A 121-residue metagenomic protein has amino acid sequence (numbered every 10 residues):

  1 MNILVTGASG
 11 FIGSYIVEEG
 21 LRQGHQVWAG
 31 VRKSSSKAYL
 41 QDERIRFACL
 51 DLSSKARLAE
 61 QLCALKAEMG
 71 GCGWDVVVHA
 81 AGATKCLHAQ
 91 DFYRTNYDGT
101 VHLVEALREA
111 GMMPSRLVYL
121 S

Functional and structural regions predicted by a protein language model:
N2, D75-V76, R116: Structural motif
I3-Q23: N-terminal Rossmann NAD(P)H-binding glycine-rich loop of SDR-like oxidoreductase domains
Q26-W28: Short beta-strand element of Class I
G30-S35, L52: N-terminal Rossmann-fold cofactor-binding loop
A38-L40: Glycine-rich phosphate-binding loop and adjoining beta1-alpha1-beta2 segment of Rossmann-like nucleotide-binding folds
R44-I45: Short, conserved active-site loop motifs that form the nucleotide-linked donor/cofactor pocket
L50-D98, H102: NAD(P)H-binding glycine-rich loop region in Rossmannoid oxidoreductase-like domains and their noncatalytic homologs
H79, V101-S121: Conserved Rossmann-fold NAD(P)-dependent oxidoreductase catalytic core, especially the SDR/UDP-sugar
